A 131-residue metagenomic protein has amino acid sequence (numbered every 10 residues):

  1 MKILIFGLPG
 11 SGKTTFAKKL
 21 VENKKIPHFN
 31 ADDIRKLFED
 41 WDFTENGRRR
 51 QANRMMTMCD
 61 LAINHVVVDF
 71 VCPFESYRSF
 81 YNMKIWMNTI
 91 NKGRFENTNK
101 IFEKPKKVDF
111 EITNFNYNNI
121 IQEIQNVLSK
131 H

Functional and structural regions predicted by a protein language model:
K2: Walker A (P-loop) ATP-phosphate-binding motif of ABC ATPase nucleotide-binding domains
I5: Hydrophobic anchor at the beta1->P-loop junction of P-loop NTPases
L8: P-loop (Walker A) phosphate-binding loop of NTP-binding proteins
S11: ATP-binding Walker
T14: Walker A/P-loop
A17-D60: Conserved substrate/cofactor phosphate-moiety recognition/catalytic segment in nucleotide-dependent phosphotransferases
E45-F95: Glycine-rich phosphate-binding loop used to anchor ATP phosphates in small-molecule kinases, encompassing both
M87-H131: Small-molecule kinase domains that catalyze NTP-dependent phosphoryl transfer to phosphate-bearing small molecules
